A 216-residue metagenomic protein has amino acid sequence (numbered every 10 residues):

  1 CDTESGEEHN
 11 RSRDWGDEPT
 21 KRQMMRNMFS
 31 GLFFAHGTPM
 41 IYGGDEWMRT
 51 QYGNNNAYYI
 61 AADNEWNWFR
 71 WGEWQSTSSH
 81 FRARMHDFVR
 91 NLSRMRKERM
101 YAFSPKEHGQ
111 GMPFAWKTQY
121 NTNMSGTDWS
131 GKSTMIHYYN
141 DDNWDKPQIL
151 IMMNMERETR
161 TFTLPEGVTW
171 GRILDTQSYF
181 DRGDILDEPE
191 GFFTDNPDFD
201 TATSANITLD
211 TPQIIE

Functional and structural regions predicted by a protein language model:
C1-D17: Alpha-amylase-like alpha-glycosidases and glucanotransferases acting on alpha-linked glucans and related
E18-R22, R26, G31-I41, D45-W47 (+1 more regions): Carbohydrate-interacting/catalytic domains
